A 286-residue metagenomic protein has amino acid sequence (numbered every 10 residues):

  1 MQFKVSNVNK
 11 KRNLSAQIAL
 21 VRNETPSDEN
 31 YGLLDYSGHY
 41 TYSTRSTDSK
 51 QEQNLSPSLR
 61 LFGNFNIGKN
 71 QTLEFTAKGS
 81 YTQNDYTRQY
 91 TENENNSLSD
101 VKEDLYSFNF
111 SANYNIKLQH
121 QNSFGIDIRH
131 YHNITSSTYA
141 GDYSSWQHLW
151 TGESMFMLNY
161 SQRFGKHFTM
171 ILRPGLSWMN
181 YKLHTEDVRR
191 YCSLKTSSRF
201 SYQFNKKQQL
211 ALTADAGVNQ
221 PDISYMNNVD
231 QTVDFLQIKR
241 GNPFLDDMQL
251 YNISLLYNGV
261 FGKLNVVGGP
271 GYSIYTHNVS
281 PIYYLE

Functional and structural regions predicted by a protein language model:
M1-E286: Primarily recognizes Gram-negative and organellar outer-membrane beta-barrels
